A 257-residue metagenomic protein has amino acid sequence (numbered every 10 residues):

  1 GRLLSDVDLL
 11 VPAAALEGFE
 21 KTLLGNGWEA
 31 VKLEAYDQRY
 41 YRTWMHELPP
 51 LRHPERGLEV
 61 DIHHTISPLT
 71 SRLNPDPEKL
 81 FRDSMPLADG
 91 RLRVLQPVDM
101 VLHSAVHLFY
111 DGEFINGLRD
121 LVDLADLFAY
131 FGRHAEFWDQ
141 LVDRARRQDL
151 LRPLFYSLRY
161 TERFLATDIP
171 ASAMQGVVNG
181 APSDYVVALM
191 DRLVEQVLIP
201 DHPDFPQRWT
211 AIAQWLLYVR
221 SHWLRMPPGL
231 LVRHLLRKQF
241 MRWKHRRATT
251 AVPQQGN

Functional and structural regions predicted by a protein language model:
G1-S5, V11-N257: Conserved NTP-donor binding/palm subdomain of two-metal-ion nucleotidyltransferases/polymerases, i.e., the charged
